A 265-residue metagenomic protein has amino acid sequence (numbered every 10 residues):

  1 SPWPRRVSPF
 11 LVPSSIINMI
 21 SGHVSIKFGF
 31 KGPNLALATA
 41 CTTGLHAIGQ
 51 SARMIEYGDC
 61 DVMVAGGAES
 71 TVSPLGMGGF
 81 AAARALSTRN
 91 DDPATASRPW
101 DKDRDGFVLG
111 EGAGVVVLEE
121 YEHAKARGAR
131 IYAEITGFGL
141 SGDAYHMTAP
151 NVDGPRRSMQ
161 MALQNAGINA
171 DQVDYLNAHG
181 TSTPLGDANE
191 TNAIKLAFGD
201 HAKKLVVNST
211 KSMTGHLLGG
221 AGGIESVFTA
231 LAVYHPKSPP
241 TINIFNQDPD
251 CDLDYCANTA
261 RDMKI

Functional and structural regions predicted by a protein language model:
S1-Q50, D59, A82-V108, I194-G223 (+1 more regions): Conserved catalytic cysteine-centered active-site region of acyl-thioester-dependent Claisen-condensing enzymes
I20, A47, E119-Y121, N151-G167 (+3 more regions): Short, well-ordered amphipathic alpha-helical segments that serve as non-catalytic structural scaffolds within diverse
V24, G44, S51, F80 (+5 more regions): Conserved small-residue
A52-R53, E119-E122, V227-H235: Short glycine/serine- and small hydrophobic-enriched flexible loop segments
D61-D105, F138-V152, G180-D187, K204-D254: Acyl-CoA/ACP chain-elongation machinery
D91-A166, D174-Y175, I244: Condensing-enzyme catalytic core mediating Claisen C-C bond formation in acyl metabolism
A166-Q172, A202-K203, D254-I265: Flexible, low-complexity linker/loop segments at domain and module junctions
